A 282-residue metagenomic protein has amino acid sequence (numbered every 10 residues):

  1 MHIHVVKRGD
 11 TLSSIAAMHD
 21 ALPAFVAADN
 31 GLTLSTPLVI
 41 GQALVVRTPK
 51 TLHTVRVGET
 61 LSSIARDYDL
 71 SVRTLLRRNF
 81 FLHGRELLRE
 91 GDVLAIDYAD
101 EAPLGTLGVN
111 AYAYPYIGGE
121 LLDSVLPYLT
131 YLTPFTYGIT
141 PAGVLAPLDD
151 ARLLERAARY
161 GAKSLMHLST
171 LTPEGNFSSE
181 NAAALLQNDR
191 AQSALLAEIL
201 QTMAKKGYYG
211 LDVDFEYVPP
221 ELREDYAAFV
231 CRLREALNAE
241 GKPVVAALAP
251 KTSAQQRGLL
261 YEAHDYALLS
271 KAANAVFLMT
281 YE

Functional and structural regions predicted by a protein language model:
M1-D20, Q42-D69, D92: Primarily a LysM-type cell-wall glycan-binding module
H2, L34, T51, H83-G84: Short, conserved secondary-structure segments in the cores of folded domains
H4-K7, A43-V45, T54-R56, V93-A95 (+5 more regions): Soluble periplasmic/extracytoplasmic beta-strand elements of cell-envelope proteins
D20-N30, S71-N79: Short, structured beta-strand/loop micro-motifs enriched in basic residues and often containing a Trp
N30-P49, L87-D100: Short, structured interface segments
T60, S71-Y131, A197, A239: Non-catalytic accessory regions flanking glycosidase/transglycosidase catalytic cores in CAZymes
A102-P115, L126, T140-E282: Chitinase-like catalytic core of GlcNAc-active glycosidases
